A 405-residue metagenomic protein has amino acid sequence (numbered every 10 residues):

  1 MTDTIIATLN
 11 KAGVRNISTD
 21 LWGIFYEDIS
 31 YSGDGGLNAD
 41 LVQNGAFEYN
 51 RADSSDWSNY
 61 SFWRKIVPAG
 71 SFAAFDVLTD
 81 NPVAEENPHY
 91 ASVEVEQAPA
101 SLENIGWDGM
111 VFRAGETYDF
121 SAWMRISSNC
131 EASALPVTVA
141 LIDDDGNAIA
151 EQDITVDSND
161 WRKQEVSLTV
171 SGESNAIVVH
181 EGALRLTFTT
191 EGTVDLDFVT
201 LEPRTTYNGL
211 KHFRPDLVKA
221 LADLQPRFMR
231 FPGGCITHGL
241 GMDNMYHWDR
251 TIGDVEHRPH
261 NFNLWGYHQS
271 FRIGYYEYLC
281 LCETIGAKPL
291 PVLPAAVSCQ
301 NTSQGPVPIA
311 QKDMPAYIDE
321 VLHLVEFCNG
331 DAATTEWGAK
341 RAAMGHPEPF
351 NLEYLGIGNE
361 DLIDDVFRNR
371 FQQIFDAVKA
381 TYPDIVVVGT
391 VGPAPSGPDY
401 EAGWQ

Functional and structural regions predicted by a protein language model:
M1-S270, K288, S303-P315, A342 (+3 more regions): Extracellular and organelle-lumenal recognition/adhesion modules and their flexible linkers in secreted
E27-I29, F231-I236, P294-A296, I357-L362 (+1 more regions): Active-site beta-loop-alpha junctions enriched in small/polar residues
G33, T237-L240, S298-N301, I363-D365 (+1 more regions): Short catalytic/ligand-binding loop motif for oxyanion handling, primarily in non-cytosolic enzymes, centered on
H212, D216, S270-E277, T284 (+2 more regions): Extracytoplasmic/secreted proteins, especially bacterial periplasmic and envelope-associated proteins
G234-C235, Y275-A287, E320-A333: Glycine-rich, acidic and aromatic/proline-enriched surface loops and short helix-turn segments that act as binding
E277-P289, E348, V378-Y382: A structural motif corresponding to the C-terminal end of an alpha-helix and its immediate exit/capping segment
P291, A295-Y317, V321-V325: Substrate-binding/active-site clefts of carbohydrate-active enzymes
A316-H323, F327-Q405: Active-site neighborhood of glycoside hydrolase catalytic domains
